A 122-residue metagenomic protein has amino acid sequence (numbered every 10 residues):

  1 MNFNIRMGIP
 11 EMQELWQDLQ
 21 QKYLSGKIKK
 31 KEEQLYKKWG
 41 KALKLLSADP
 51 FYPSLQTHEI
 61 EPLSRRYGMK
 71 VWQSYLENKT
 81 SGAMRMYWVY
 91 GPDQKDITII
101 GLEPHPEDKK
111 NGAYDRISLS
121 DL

Functional and structural regions predicted by a protein language model:
M1-L45, L122: Arg/Lys-rich, positively charged N-terminal/basic patches that mediate binding to nucleic acids
M1-R6, L24-K29, L63-L122: Enriched for short, Lys/Arg-rich terminal
Q34-W39, P62-G68: Amphipathic alpha-helical surface "interface" segments used for docking/oligomerization or membrane association within
K44-P53: Short, contiguous, well-structured surface segments enriched in hydrophobic/aromatic residues
S54-H58: Short, hydrophobic secondary-structure boundary micro-motifs
